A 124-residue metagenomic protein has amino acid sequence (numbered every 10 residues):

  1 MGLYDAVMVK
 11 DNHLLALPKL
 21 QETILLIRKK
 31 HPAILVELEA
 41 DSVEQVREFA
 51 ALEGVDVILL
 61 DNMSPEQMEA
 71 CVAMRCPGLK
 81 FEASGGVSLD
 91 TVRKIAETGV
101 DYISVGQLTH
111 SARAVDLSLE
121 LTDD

Functional and structural regions predicted by a protein language model:
M1-Q67: Glycine- and Gly-Pro-enriched alpha-helical subdomains that act as flexible, kink-prone "lid/hinge" or packing modules
Y4-A6, D11, L60, S84 (+2 more regions): Generic secondary-structure boundary/loop-capping signal
L25-V36, A73-K80, D123: P-loop/Walker A phosphate-binding loop and immediately adjacent motor/lid segment at beta-alpha junctions
I27-R28, V57-L59, L79, V100-Y102 (+1 more regions): Short, low-complexity, polar/charged sequence segments that are solvent-exposed and flexible
L38-E39, C71, A112-A114: Short C-terminal domain-edge/linker segments immediately following a structured domain
E44-G54, M63-C76, F81-A83, V87-V105: Catalytic cores of alpha/beta
K94-D124: Flexible C-terminal active-site loop/helix
